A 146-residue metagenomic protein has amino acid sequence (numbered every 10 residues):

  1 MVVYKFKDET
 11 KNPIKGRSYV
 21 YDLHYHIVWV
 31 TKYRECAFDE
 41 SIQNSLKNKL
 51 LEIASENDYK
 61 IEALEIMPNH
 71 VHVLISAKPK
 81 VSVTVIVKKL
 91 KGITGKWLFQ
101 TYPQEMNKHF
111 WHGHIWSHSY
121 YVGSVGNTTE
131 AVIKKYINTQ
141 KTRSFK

Functional and structural regions predicted by a protein language model:
M1-K146: Basic nucleic-acid-binding interfaces
